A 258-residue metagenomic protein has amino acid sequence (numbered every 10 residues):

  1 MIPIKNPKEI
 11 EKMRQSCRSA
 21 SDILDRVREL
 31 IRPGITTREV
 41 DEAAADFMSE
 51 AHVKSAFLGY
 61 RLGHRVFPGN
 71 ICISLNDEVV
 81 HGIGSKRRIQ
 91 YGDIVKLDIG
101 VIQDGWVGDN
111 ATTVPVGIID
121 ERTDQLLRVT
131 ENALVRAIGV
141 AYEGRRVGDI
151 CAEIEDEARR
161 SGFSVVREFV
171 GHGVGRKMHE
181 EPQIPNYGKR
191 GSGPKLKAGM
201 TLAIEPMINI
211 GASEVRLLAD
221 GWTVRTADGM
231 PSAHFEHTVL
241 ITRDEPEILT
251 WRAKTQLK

Functional and structural regions predicted by a protein language model:
M1-K258: Active-site neighborhoods and metal-handling regions in enzymes and metal-associated proteins
